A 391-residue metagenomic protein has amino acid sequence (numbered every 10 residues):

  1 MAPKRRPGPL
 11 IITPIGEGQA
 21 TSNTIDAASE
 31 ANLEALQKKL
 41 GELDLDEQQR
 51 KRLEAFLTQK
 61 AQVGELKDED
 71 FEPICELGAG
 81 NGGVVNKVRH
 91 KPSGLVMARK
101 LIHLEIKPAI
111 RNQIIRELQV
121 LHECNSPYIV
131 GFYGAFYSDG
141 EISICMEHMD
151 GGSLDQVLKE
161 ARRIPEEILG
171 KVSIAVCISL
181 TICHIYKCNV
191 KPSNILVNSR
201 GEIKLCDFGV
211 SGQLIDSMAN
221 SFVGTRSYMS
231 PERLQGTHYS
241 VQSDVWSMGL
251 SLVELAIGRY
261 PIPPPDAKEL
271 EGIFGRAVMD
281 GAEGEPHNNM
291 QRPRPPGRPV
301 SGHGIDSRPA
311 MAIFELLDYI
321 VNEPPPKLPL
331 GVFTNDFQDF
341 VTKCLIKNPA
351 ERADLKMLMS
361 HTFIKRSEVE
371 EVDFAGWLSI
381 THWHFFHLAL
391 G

Functional and structural regions predicted by a protein language model:
M1-D68: Intrinsically disordered, low-complexity regulatory segments that flank or precede the catalytic domain of eukaryotic
I74-V85: Protein kinase glycine-rich loop
V96, L101-N125: Conserved N-lobe beta3->alphaC-helix segment of eukaryotic protein kinase catalytic domains
A135: Activation-segment/catalytic-loop signature of the eukaryotic protein kinase fold
G140-S153: Conserved short submotifs of the Hanks-type protein kinase catalytic core that shape the nucleotide-binding pocket
D244: Conserved catalytic-loop aspartate of Hanks-type protein kinases
